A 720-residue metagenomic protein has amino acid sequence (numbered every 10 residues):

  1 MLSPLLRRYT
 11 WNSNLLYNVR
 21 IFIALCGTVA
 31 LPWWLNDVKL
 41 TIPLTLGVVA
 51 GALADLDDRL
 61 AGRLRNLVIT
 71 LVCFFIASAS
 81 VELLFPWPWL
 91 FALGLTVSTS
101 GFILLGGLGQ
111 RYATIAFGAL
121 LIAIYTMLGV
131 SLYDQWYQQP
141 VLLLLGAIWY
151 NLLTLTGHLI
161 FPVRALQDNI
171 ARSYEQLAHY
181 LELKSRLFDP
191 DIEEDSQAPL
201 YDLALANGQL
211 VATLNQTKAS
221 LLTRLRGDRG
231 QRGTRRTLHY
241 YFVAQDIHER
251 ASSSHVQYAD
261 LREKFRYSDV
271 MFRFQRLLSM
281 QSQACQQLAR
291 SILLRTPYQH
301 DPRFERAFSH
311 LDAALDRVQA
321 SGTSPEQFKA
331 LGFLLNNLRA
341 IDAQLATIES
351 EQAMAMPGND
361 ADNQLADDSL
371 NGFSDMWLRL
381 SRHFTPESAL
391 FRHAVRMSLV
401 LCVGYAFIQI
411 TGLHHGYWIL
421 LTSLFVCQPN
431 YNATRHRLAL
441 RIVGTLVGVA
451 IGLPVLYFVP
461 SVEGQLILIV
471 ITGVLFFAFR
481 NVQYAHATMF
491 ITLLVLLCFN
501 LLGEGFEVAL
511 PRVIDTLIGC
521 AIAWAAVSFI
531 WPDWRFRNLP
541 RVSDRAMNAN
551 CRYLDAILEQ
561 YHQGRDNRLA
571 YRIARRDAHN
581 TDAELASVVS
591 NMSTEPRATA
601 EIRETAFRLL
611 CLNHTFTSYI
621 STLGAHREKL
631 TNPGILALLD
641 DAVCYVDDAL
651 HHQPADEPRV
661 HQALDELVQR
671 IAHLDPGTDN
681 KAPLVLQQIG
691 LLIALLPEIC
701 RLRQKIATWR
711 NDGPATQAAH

Functional and structural regions predicted by a protein language model:
M1-L120, Y125-F161, G332-F490, C498-L517 (+14 more regions): Alpha-helical transmembrane segments and their membrane-interface boundaries that form or gate the permeation pathway
M1-V19, C26, A30, W34 (+6 more regions): Long, hydrophobic alpha-helical segments that serve as membrane-spanning/inserting helices
L95-T99, F242-R250, F616: Elongated alpha-helical scaffolds
G146, I522-R535, D555-H562: Membrane-helix cytosolic exit motif
